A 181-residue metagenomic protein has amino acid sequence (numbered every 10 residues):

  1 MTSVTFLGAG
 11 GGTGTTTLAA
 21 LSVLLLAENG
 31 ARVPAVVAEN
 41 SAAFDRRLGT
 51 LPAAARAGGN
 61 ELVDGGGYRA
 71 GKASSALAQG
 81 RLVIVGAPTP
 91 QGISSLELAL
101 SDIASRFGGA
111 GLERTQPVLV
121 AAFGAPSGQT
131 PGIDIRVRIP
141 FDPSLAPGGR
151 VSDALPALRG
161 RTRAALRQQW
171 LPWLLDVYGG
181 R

Functional and structural regions predicted by a protein language model:
M1-T2, L25-R32, A157-R181: Actinobacteria-biased recognition of intrinsically disordered, low-complexity terminal regions
T2-G65: Walker A/P-loop NTP-binding active-site region of P-loop NTPases, recognizing the glycine-rich GxxxxGKT/S
G49-E61, R81-V83, I133-F141: Active-site regions of enzymes building and remodeling cell-envelope glycoconjugates
R69-P90: Inter-motif core of Ras-like GTPase G domains
A78-R81, G111-Q116, I133-D134: Short glycine-/polar-rich loops that comprise or flank the Walker A/P-loop and associated switch/sensor motifs
G86-G92, F141-S144: Short, acidic/turn-prone active-site loops that include or flank metal/cofactor- and phosphate-binding residues
L96-R114: Conserved C-terminal guanine-recognition region of P-loop GTPase G domains, centered on the G4
A121-G160, A164: Beta-strand-loop-alpha "switch" segments that mediate conformational coupling across diverse proteins
